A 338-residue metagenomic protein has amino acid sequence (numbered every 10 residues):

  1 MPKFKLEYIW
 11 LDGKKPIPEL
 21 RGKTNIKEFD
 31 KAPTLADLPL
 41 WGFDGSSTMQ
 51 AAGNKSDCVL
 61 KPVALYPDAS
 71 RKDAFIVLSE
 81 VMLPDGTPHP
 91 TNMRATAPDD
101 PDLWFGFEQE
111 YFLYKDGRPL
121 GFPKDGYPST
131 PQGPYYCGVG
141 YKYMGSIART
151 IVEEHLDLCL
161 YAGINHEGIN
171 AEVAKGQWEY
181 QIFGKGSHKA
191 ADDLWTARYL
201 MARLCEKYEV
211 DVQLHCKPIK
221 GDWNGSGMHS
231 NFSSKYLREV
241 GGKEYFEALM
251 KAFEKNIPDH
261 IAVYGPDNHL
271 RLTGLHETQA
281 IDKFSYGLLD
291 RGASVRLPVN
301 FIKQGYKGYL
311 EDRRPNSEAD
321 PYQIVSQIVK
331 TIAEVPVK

Functional and structural regions predicted by a protein language model:
M1-K338: Glycine-rich, acidic/polar active-site loops that bind/position phosphate-bearing ligands
